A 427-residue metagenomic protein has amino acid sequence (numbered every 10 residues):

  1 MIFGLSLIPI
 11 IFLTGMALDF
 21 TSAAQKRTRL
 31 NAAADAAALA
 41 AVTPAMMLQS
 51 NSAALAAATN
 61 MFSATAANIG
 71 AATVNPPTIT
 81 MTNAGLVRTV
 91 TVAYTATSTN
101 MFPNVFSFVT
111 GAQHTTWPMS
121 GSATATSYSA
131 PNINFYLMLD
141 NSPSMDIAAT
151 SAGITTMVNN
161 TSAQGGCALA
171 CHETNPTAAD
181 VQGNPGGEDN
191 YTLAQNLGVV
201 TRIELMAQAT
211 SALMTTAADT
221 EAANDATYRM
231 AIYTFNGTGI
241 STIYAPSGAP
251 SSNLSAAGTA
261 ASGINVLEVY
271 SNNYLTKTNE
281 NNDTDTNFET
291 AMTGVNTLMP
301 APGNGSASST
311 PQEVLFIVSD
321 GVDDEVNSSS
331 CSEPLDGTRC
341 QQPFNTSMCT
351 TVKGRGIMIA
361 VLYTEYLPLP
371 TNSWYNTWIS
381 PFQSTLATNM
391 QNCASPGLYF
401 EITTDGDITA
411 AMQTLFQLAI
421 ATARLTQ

Functional and structural regions predicted by a protein language model:
M1-L55, G153, A360, A394: Alpha-helical assembly-interface signal, strongest on the long, hydrophobic N-terminal helix that forms
A38-S98, A212-I240, G294, G397 (+1 more regions): Short amphipathic secondary-structure patches
A38-V42, N132-G258, L315-F316: Von Willebrand factor
A58, F62-A72, L362-Q427: Von Willebrand factor A/integrin I-like adhesion domains
L137-S142, M206, I232-F235, V295 (+3 more regions): DG-centered beta-turn motif at the end of beta-strands
A149-G153, V158-C171, G321-N389: VWA/integrin I-like adhesion module and closely mimicked acidic/polar interface patches used
A226-L275, S329, P370-M390: Short beta-strand-loop
S252-F316, D323, Y363-E365, T403-A411: Von Willebrand factor
